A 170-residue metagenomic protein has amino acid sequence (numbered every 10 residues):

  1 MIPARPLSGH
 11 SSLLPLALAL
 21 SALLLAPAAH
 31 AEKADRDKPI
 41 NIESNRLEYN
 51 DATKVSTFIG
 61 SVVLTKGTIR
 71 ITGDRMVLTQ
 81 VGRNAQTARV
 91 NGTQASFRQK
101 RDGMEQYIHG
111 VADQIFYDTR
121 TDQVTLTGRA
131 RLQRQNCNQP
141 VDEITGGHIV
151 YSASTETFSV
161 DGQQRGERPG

Functional and structural regions predicted by a protein language model:
M1-G170: Mature-chain termini and adjacent capping regions
